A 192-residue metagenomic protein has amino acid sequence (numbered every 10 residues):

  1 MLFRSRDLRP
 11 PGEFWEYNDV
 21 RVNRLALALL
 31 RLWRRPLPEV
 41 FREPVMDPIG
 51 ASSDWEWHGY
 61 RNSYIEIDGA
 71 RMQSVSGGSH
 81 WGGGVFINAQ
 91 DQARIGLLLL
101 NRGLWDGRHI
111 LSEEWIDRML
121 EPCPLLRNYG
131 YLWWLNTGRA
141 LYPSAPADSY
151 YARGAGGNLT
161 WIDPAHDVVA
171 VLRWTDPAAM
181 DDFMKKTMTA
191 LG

Functional and structural regions predicted by a protein language model:
M1-R61, G83: Catalytic-site signature segments of enzymes, centered on catalytic residues
F3, A26-L30, P38-R42, M46 (+5 more regions): Non-transmembrane alpha-helical segments in soluble domains of secreted/periplasmic/extracellular proteins
W15, W105, W133-W134: Signature tryptophan residues that serve as conserved aromatic anchors
R21-A28, G83-L104, N158-W174: Active-site-proximal alpha-helical segments within enzyme catalytic domains
R21-V22, P38, A89-Q92, S112 (+1 more regions): A structural signal for well-ordered alpha-helical scaffolds and beta->alpha junctions
R42, M46-L120: Active-site-proximal binding-pocket segments
S63-S79, G83, L120-V169: Active-site Gly/Thr loop motif
A152-G192: Structured C-terminal helix/loop/strand segments within mature extracytoplasmic catalytic/sensor domains
